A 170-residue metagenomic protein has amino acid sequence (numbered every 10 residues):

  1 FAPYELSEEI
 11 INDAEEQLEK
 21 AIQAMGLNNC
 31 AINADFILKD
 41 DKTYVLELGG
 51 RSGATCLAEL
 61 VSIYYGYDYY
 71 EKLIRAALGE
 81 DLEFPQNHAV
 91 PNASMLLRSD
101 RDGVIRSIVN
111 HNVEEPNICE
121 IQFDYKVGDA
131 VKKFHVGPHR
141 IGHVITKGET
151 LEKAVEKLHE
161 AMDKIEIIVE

Functional and structural regions predicted by a protein language model:
F1-D40: Internal nucleotide-binding/catalytic subdomain
L6, V61-Y65, T146: Short alpha-helix boundary/capping segments
E8-I11, R51, I63, P85: Hydrophobic alpha-helical scaffolding
N12-K20, Y67-L78: Amphipathic alpha-helical segments that line or abut small-molecule/effector binding pockets and mediate allosteric
L38, G50-S52, L97-R101: Glycine-rich beta-alpha junction loops
Y44-E47: Protein kinase-like catalytic core scaffold
G49-Y65, V127: Glycine-rich phosphate/pyrophosphate-binding beta-alpha loops
K72-E170: Peripheral (often C-terminal) accessory segments that flank ATP-dependent C-N-forming ligase machineries
